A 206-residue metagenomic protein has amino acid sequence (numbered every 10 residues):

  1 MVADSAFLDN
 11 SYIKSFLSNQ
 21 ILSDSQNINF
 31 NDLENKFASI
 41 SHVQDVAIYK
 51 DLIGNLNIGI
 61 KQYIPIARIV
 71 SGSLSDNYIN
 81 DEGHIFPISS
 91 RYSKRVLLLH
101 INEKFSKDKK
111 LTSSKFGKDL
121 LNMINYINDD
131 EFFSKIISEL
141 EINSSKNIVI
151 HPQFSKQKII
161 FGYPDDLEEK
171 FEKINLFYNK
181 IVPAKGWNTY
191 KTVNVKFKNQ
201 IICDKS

Functional and structural regions predicted by a protein language model:
M1-Y92: Terminal hydrophobic membrane-targeting helix
V2-A3, I60-I64, H100-E103, P152-F154 (+3 more regions): Flexible glycine-/small-residue-rich
L8, I28, D51-N55, G72-L74 (+7 more regions): Extracytoplasmic
A38-Q44, I127-I136, A184-N188: Short secondary-structure junctions
G54-L56, I85, N147-I148, Q200-I202: Hydrophobic residues embedded in beta-strands of well-ordered beta-sheets
I58-E139: Extracytoplasmic segments of membrane-associated envelope/inner-membrane machinery
F105-K109, S113-N175, N179: Soluble extracytoplasmic domains of inner/organellar membrane proteins
F161-S206: Extracytoplasmic/luminal low-complexity segments enriched in Pro/Gly and acidic/polar residues that act as flexible
